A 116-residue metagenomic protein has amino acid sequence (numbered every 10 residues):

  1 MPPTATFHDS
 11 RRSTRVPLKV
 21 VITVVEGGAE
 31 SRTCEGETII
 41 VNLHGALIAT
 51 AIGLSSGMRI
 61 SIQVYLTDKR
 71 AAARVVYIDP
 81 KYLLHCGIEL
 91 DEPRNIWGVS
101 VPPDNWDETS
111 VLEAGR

Functional and structural regions predicted by a protein language model:
M1-R116: Structured alpha-helical
